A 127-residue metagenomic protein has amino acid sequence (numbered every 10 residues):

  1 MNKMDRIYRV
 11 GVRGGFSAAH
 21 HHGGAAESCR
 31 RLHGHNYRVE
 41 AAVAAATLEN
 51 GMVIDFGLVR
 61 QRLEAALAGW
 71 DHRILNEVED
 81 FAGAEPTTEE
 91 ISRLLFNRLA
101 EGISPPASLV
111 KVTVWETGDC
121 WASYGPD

Functional and structural regions predicted by a protein language model:
M1-D127: Charge-rich, low-complexity N-terminal segments
